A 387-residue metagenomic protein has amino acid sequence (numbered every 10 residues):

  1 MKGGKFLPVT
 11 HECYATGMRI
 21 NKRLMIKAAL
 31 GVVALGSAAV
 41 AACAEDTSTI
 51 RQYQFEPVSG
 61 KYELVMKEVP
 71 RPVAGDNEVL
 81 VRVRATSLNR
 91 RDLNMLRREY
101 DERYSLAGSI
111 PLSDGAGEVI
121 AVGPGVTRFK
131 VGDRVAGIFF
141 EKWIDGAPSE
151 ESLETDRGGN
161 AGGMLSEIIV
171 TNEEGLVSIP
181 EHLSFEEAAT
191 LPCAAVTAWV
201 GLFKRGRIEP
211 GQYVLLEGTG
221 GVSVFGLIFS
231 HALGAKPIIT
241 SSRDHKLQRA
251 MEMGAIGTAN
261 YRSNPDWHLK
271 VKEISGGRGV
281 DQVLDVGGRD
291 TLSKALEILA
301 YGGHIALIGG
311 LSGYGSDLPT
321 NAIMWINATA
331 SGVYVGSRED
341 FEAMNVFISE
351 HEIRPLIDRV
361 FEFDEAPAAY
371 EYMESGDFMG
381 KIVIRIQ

Functional and structural regions predicted by a protein language model:
C13, D46-S48, S293, R338-Q387: C-terminal hydrophobic helical "lid"/dimerization subdomain of Rossmann-like NAD(P)H-dependent oxidoreductases
Y14, S37, C43-D114, T171 (+1 more regions): Short N-terminal strand-loop motif that marks the start of NAD(P)H/FAD-dependent oxidoreductase cofactor-binding domains
M18-G31: N-terminal secretory signal peptides and thylakoid transit peptides that target proteins across membranes
P72-T86, E99-I144, N160-G162, P180-H182: Glycine-rich beta-strand-centered segment in the early N-terminal region that forms part of a ligand/cofactor-binding
F139-E217: NAD(P)H dinucleotide-binding glycine-rich loop of Rossmann-like/cofactor-binding domains, especially the beta1-alpha1
L153-E154, L233, M251, V286-L356 (+1 more regions): Glycine-rich phosphate-binding loop and adjacent beta-alpha segment of Rossmann(oid) nucleotide-cofactor-binding
L216-T219, H231-T291: Adenosine-nucleotide cofactor-binding segment
S223-V224: N-terminal Rossmann-fold NAD(P) dinucleotide-binding loop
